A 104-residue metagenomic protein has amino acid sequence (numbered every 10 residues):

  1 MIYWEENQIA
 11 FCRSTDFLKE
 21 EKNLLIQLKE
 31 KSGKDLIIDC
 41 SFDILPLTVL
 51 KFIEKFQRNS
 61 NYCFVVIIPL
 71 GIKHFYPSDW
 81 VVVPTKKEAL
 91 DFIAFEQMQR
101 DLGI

Functional and structural regions predicted by a protein language model:
I2-W4, I9-D35, D39-I104: Amphipathic, Lys/Arg-enriched alpha-helical "gate/interface" segment within cytosolic domains that mediates
